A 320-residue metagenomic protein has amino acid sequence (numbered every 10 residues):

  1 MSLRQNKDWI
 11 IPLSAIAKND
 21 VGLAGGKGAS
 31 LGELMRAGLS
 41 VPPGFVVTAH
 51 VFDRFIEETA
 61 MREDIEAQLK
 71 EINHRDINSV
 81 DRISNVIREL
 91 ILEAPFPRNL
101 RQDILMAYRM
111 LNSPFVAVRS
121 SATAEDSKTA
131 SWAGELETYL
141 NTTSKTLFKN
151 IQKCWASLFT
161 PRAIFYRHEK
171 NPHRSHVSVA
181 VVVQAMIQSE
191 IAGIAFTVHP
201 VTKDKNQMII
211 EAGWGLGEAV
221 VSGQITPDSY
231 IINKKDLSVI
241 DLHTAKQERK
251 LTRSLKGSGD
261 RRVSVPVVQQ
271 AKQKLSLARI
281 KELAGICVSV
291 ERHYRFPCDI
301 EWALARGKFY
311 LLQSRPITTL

Functional and structural regions predicted by a protein language model:
M1-V182, I191, Q270-R279, L283-R295 (+2 more regions): N-terminal beta-alpha lobe that positions the nucleotide/phosphoryl donor in ATP/NTP-coupled carboxylate activation
R119, Q184, I209-E211: Short beta-strand segments
A122, A185-I187, W214, R306 (+1 more regions): Short, flexible loop/turn elements at secondary-structure junctions
Y139-T142, F196-H199, I231-N233, L312: Short beta-strand-to-turn element immediately C-terminal to the catalytic PLP-Schiff-base lysine in fold type I
Q184-I187, T197-P200, W302: Replace "in large, NTP-powered and nucleic-acid-processing enzymes" with "in large, NTP-powered factors and other
P200, E211-E218, R315-L320: Glycine-rich phosphate/pyrophosphate-binding beta-alpha loops
Q207-D299, L304-R306: Conserved catalytic alpha/beta cores of large enzymes that bind or transform nucleotide phosphates and polynucleotides
